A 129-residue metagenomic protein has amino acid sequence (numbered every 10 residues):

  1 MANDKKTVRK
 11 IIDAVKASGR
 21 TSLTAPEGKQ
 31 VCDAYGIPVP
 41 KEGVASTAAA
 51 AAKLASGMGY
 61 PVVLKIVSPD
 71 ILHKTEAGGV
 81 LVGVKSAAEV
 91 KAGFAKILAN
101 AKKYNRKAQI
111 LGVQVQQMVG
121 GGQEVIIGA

Functional and structural regions predicted by a protein language model:
M1-A129: ATP-dependent carboxylate/acyl-activation modules
